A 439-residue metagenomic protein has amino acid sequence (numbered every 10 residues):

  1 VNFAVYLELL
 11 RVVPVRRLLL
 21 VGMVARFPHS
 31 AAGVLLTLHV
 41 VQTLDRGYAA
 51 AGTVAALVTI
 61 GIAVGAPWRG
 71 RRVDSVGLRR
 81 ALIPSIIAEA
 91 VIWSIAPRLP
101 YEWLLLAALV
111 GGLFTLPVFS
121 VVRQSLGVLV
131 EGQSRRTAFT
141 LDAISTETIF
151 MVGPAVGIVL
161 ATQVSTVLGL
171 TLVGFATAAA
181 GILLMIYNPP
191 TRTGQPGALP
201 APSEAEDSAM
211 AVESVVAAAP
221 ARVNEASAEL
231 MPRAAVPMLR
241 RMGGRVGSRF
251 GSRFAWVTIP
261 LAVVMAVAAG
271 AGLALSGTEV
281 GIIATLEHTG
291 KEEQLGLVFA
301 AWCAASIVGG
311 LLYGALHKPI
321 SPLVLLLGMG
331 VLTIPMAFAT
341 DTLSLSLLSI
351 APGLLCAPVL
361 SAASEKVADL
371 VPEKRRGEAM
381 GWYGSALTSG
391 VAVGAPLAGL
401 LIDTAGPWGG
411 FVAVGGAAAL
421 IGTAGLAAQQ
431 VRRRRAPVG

Functional and structural regions predicted by a protein language model:
N2-I60, A255-A300: Helix-loop boundary and gating motifs at the non-cytosolic
A63-P97: Conserved MFS/SLC helix-loop-helix module at the cytosolic interface between two early adjacent transmembrane helices
V64-G77, A161, V308-S321, I402: Helix-to-loop junctions at the C-terminal end of transmembrane segments in multipass secondary transporters
R79-L82, P322-L326: Primarily marks hydrophobic transmembrane alpha-helices of the MFS/SLC 12-helix fold
I87-P100, M329-T340: C-terminal ends and interior cores of transmembrane alpha-helices in multi-pass membrane transporters/permeases
L109-T148: Cytoplasmic helix-loop-helix junction between adjacent transmembrane helices in 12-TM secondary transporters
P117-V130, I282, P358-V371: Intracellular juxtamembrane helix-capping segments at the cytosolic ends of symmetry-related transmembrane helices
L323-S361: C-terminal transmembrane helical hairpin of 12-TM major facilitator-type secondary transporters
